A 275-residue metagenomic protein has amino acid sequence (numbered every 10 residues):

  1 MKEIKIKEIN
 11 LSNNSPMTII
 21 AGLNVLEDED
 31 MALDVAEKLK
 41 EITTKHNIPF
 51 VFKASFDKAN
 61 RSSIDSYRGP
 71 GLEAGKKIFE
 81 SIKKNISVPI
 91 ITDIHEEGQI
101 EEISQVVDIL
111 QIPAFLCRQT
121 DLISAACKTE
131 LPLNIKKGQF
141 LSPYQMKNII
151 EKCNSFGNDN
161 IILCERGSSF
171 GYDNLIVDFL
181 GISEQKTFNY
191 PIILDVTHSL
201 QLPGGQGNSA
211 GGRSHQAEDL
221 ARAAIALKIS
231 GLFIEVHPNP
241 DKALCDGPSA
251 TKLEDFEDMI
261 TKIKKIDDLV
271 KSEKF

Functional and structural regions predicted by a protein language model:
M1-I19, K77, V270-F275: N-terminal amphipathic alpha-helix/helix-capping segment at the start of soluble metabolic enzymes
P16-I20, P49-K53, P89-I91, D108-I109 (+4 more regions): Structural preference for beta-strand elements that scaffold enzyme active sites
L23-A32, F50-L72, H237-G247: Glycine-rich, proline-tolerant flexible connector loops at the mouths of alpha/beta enzymes
V25-L39, P70-K77, G211-D219: Glycine-rich anion/phosphate-binding loops
L39-E41, K45, D65-I91, A126-P132 (+3 more regions): Alpha-helix-loop-beta-strand connector modules within alpha/beta enzyme cores
D65-E73, Q111-L116, L175-I176, L200-A226 (+2 more regions): Active-site-adjacent loop and "lid" segments of alpha/beta metabolic enzymes
P70-G71, N85-Q99, D108-D121, P132-P143 (+1 more regions): Catalytic beta/alpha-barrel core
E130, N134-V236: Catalytic alpha/beta core domains of metabolic enzymes, predominantly
